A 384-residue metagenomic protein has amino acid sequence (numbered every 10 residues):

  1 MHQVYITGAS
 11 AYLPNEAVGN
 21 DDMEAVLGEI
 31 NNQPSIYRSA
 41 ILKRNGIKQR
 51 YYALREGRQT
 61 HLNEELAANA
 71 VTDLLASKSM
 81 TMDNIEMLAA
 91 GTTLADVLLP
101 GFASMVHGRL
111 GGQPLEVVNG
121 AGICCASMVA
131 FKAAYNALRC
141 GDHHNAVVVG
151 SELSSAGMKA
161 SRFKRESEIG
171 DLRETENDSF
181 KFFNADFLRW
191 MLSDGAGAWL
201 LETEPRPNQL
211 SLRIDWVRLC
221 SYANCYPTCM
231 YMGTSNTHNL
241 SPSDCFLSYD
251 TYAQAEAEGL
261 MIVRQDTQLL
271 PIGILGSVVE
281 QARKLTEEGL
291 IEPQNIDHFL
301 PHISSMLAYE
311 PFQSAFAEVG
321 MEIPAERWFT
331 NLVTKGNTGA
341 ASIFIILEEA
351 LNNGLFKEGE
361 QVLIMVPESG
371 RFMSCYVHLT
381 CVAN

Functional and structural regions predicted by a protein language model:
M1-H61, D178-I272, P367, H378-N384: Condensing-enzyme catalytic core mediating Claisen C-C bond formation in acyl metabolism
T7-S10, A121, A146-E152, L201 (+1 more regions): Short beta-strand segments
A17-V18, L99-G101, K132, G157-F163 (+2 more regions): Short acidic, glycine/serine/threonine-rich loops at helix termini
N32, R38, L94-M105: A structural motif shared across PLP-dependent enzymes of the aminotransferase-like
K43, A70-E86, Q254-E258, P271 (+3 more regions): Phosphate/pyrophosphate-binding loops at sites that engage ATP/ADP/AMP, CoA/4′-phosphopantetheine, polyphosphate
T60, E64-A68, L94-A95, G108 (+4 more regions): Claisen-condensing/thiolase-fold acyl-transfer catalytic domains that form or cleave C-C bonds in fatty acid
D142-E166, Y222-M232: Acyl-CoA/ACP chain-elongation machinery
G157-F182: Short, flexible helix-coil linker/hinge segments at the edges of structured domains or between repeats
